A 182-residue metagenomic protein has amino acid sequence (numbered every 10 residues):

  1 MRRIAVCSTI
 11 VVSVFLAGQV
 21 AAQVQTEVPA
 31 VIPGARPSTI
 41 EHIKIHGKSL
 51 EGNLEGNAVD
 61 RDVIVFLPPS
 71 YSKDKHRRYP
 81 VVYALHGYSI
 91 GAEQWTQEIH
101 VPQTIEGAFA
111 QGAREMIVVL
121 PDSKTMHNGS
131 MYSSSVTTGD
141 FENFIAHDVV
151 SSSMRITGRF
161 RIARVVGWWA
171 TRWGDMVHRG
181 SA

Functional and structural regions predicted by a protein language model:
M1-I4: Positively charged n-region of N-terminal signal peptides that target proteins for export
V6-C7, V65: General helical structural elements
C7-A17: Bacterial N-terminal signal peptides
A22-A182: Non-catalytic cap/lid and distal C-terminal segments of serine-dependent acyl enzymes
